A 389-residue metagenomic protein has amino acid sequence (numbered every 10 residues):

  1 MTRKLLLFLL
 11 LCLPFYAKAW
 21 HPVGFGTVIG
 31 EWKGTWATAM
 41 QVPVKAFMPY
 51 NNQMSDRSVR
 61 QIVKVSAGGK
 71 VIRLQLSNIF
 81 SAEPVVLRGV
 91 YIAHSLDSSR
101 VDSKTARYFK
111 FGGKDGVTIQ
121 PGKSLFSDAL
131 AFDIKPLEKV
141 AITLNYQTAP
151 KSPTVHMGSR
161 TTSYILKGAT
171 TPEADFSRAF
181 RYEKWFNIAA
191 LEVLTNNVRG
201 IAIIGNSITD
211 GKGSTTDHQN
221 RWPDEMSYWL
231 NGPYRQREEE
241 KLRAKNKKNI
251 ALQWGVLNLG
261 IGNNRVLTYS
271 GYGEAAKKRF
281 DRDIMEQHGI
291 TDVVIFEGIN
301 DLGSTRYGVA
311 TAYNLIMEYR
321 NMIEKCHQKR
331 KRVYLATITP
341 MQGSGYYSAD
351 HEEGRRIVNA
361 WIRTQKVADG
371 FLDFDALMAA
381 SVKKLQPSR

Functional and structural regions predicted by a protein language model:
M1-G26: Bacterial Sec-dependent N-terminal signal peptides
A17-I204, T209, S214-D217, R235 (+1 more regions): N-terminal secretory targeting modules
W36, Q61, P84, V90-A93 (+5 more regions): Conserved SGNH/GDSL esterase-like catalytic core that processes O-acyl groups on lipids and polysaccharides
G273, K277, G303, T339-R389: Catalytic His-Asp segment of secreted/periplasmic serine-dependent ester chemistry enzymes
E297, T337-I338: A cross-domain feature marking catalytic cores of carbohydrate-active enzymes and several ubiquitous metabolic/repair
Y319-H327: Surface-exposed amphipathic alpha-helices with a cationic face
